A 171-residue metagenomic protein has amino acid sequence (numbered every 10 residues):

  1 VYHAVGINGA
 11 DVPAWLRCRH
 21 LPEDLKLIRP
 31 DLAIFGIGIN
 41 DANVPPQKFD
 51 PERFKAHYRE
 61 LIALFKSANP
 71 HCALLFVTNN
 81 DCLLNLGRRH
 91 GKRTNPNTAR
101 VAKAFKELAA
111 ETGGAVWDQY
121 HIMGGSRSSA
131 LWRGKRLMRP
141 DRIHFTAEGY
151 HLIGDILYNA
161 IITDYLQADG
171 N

Functional and structural regions predicted by a protein language model:
V1-H57, N85, H144: Conserved SGNH/GDSL esterase-like catalytic core that processes O-acyl groups on lipids and polysaccharides
H3-V5, L75, W117-D118: General small-molecule cofactor/ligand-binding pocket signal
L25, F65-K66: N-terminal cationic-hydrophobic initiation segments that often serve targeting/anchoring roles
I28-A33, N69-L74, E111-A115: Loop/turn elements at helix/coil->beta-strand transitions in domains of secreted/extracellular proteins
G36, V77-T78: Alpha/beta-hydrolase-fold catalytic nucleophile elbow
Y58-A63, A102, K106: Generic structural signal for well-ordered alpha-helices, preferentially at hydrophobic/aromatic core positions
N69-F76, Y120, G125: A non-catalytic structural micro-motif
D81-N171: Catalytic His-Asp segment of secreted/periplasmic serine-dependent ester chemistry enzymes
